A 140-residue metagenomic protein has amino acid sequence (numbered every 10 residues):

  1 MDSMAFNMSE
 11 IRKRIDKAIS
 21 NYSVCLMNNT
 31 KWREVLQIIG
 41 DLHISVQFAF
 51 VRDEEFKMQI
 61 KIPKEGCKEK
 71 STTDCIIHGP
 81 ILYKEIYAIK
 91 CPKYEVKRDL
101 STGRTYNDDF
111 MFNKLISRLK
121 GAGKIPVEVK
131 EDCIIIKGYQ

Functional and structural regions predicted by a protein language model:
M1-I125, Q140: Structured alpha/beta or helical-core interaction and ligand-binding surfaces enriched in interleaved
E128-Q140: C-terminal edge-of-domain segments
